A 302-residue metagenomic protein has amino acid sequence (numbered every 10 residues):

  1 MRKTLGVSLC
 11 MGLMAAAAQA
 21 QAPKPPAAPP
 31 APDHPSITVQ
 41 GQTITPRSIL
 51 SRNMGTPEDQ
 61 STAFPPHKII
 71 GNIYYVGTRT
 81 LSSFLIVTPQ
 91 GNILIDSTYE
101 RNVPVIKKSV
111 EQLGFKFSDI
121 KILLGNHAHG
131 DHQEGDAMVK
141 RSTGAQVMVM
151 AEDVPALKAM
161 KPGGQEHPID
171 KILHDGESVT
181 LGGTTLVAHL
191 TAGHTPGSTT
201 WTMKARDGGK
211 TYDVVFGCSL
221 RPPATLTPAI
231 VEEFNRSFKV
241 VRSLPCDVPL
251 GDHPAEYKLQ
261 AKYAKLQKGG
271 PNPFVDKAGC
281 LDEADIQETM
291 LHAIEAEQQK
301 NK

Functional and structural regions predicted by a protein language model:
M1-L9: Bacterial N-terminal signal peptides that target proteins for export
S8-A16: Bacterial N-terminal signal peptides
Q21-P32, A278-K302: C-terminal regulatory/interaction regions
A22-G91, K302: Zn-dependent metallo-beta-lactamase
P29-P32, I73, R101-P104, V110-S178 (+2 more regions): Active-site HxH/HxHxD metal-binding segment of metal-dependent hydrolases
D59-L113, F117, T200-R221: Conserved beta-strand hairpin/beta-sheet module of binuclear metal-dependent hydrolase folds, prominently
N72, I86, D96, H127 (+5 more regions): Divalent metal-coordination and catalytic microenvironments
N92, T98-R101, P168-I169, S178-T180 (+1 more regions): Metallo-beta-lactamase
